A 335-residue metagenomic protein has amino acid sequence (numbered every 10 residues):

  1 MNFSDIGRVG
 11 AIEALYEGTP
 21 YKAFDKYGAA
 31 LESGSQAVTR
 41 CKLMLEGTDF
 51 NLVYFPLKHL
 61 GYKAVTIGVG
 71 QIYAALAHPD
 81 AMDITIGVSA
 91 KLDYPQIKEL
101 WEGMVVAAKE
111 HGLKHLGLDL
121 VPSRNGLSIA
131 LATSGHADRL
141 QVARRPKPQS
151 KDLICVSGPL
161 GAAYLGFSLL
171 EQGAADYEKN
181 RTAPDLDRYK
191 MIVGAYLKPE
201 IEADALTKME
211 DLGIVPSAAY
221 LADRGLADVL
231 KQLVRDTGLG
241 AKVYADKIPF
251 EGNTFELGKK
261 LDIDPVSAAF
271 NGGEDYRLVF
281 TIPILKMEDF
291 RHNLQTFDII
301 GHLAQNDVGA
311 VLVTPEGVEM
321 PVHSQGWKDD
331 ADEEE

Functional and structural regions predicted by a protein language model:
M1-E335: Helix-biased detector of long, well-ordered alpha-helical tracts
